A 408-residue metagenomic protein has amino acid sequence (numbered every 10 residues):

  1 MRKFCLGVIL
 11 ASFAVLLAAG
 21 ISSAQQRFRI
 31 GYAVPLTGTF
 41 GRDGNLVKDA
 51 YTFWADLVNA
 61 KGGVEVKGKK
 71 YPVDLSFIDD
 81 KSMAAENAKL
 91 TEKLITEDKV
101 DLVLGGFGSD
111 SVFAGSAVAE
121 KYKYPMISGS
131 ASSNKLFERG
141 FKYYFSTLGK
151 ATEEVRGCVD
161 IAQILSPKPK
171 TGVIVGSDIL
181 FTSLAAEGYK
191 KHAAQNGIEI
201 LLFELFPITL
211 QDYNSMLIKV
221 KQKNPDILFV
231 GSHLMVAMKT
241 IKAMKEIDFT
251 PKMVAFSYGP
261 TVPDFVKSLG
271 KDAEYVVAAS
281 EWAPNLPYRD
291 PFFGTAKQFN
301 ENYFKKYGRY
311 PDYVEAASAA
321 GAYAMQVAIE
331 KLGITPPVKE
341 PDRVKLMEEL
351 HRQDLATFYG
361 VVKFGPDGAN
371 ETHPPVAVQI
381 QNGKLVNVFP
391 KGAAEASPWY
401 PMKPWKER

Functional and structural regions predicted by a protein language model:
R2-L16, G20-R408: Extracytosolic ligand-binding ectodomains
